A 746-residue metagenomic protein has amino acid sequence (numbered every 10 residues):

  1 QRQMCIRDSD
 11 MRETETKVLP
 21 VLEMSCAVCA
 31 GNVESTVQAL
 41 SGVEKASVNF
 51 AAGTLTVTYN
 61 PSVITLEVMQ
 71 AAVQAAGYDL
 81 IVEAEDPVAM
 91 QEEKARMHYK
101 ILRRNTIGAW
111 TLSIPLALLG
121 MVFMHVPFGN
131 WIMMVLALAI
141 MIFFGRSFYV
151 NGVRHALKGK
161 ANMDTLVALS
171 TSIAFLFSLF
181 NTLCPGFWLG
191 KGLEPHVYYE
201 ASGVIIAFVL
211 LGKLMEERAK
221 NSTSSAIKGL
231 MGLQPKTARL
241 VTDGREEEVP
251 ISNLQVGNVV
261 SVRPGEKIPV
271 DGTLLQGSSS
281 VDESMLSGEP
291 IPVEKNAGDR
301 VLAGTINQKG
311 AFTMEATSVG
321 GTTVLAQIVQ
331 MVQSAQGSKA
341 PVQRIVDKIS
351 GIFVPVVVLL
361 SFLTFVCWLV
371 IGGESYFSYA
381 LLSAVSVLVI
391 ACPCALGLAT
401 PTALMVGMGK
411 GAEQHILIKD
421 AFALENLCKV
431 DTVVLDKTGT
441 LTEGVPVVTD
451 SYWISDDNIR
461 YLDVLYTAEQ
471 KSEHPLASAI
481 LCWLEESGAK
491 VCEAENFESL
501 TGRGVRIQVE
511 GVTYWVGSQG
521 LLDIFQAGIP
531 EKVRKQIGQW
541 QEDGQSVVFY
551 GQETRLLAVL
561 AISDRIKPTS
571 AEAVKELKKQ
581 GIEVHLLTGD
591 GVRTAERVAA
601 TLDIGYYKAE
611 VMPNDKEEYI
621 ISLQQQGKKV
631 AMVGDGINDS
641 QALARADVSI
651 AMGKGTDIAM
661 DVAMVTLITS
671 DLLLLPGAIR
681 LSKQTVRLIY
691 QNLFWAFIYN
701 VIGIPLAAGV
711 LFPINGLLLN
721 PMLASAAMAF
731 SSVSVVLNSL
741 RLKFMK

Functional and structural regions predicted by a protein language model:
Q3-F128, R154, R245-E246, A326 (+3 more regions): Flexible metal-binding regulatory segments at protein termini and peripheral loops
D8, L476, E485-R597, M612: Signature of the cytosolic headpiece of P-type E1-E2 ATPases
T14, G31, I418, V509-G511 (+1 more regions): Conserved ATP-binding TGD loop and adjacent catalytic N/P-domain core of P-type ATPases
S41-V63, Y199, K228-T322, F422-L465 (+2 more regions): Conserved cytosolic catalytic loops of P-type ATPases
I101-T237, K348, S451, L719: Transmembrane helix-loop-helix hairpins at the membrane interface
V122-H125, L157, L176, K410 (+6 more regions): Membrane-embedded alpha-helical bundles of multi-pass transporters
G203-P264, K295, I345, I418 (+4 more regions): Juxtamembrane coupling segments of multi-pass membrane pumps/enzymes
L286, L382, C392-A468, L623 (+2 more regions): Conserved catalytic phosphorylation-site environment of P-type ATPases
